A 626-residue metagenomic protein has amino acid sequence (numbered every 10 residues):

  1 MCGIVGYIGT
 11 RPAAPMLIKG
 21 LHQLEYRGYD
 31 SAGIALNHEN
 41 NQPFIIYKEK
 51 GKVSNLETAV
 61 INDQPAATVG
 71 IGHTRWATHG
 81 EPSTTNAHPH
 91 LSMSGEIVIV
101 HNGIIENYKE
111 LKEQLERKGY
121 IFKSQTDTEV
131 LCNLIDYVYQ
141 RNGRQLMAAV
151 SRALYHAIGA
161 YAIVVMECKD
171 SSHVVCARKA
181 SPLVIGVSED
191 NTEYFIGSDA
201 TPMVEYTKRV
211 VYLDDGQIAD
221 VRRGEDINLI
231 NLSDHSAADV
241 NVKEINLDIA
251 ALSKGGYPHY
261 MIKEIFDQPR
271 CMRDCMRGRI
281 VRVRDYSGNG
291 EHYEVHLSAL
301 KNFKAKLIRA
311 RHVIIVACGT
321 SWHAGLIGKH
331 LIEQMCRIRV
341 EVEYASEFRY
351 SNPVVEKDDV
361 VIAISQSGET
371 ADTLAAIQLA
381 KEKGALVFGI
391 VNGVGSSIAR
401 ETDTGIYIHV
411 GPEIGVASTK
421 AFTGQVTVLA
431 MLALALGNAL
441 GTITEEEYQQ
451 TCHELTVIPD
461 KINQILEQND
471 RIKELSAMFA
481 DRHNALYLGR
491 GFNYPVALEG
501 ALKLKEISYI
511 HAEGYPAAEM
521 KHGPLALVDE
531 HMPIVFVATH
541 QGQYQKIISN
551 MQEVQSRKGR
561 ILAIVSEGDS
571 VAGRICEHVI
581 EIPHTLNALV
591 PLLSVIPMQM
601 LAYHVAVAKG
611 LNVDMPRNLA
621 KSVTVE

Functional and structural regions predicted by a protein language model:
M1-P258, K263, D267-H312, Y350 (+4 more regions): Conserved short alpha-helical segments that host acidic/polar catalytic motifs at enzyme active sites
I4, I99, V165, C176 (+6 more regions): Structural beta-sheet core signal
T68-T85, V283-A305, G328-I364, T370 (+1 more regions): Glycine-rich oxoanion-binding loops at beta->alpha junctions
D127-V130, A324, G328, G424-L429 (+3 more regions): Catalytic-loop motifs flanking and including active-site residues across diverse enzymes
Y155, Q268-M272, M276-I314, T404-P533 (+1 more regions): Active-site phosphate/pyrophosphate-binding segments
M261, R560, G573-I575, T585-E626: Generic C-terminus detector
I308-Q450, E454-V457, T539-H578, I582 (+2 more regions): Glycine-rich phosphate-binding loops that contact phosphosugars or nucleotide phosphates
